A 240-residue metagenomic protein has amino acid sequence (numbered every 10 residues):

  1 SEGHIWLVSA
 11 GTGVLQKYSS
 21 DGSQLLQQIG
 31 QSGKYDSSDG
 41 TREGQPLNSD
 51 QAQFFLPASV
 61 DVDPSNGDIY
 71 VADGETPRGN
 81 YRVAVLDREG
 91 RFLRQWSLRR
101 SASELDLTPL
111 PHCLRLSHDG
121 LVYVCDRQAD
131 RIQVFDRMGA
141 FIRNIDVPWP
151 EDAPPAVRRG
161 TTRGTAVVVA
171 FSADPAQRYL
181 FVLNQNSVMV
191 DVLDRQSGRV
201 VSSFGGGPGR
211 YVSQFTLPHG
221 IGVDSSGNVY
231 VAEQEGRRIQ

Functional and structural regions predicted by a protein language model:
S1-Q240: Eukaryotic scaffold repeat domains enriched in small/polar residues
